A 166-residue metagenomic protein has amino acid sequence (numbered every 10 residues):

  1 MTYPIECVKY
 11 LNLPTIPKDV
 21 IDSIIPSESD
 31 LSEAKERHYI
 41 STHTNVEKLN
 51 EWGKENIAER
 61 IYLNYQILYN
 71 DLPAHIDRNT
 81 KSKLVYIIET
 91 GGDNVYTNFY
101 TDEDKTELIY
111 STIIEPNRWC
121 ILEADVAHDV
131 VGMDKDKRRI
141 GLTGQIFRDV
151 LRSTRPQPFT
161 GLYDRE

Functional and structural regions predicted by a protein language model:
M1-Y65, D71: Non-heme Fe(II)/2-oxoglutarate
E6, K81-K83, G141: Intrinsic-disorder/low-complexity, polar/charged segments enriched in Ser/Thr/Lys/Arg/Asp/Glu/Gln
K9-T15, I88, G144-I146: Short beta-strand-to-loop capping motifs
S27-E28, N79, D149: Generic recognition of well-structured, leucine-rich alpha-helical segments and adjacent helix-turn regions within
D30-A34, I87-T90, I146-R148, R165-E166: Glycine-rich loops and low-complexity Gly/Arg-rich segments that provide flexible linkers or classic glycine-based
N56-V126: Catalytic core of non-heme Fe(II) oxygenases with the double-stranded beta-helix
F99-E166: Catalytic core of Fe(II)/2-oxoglutarate
